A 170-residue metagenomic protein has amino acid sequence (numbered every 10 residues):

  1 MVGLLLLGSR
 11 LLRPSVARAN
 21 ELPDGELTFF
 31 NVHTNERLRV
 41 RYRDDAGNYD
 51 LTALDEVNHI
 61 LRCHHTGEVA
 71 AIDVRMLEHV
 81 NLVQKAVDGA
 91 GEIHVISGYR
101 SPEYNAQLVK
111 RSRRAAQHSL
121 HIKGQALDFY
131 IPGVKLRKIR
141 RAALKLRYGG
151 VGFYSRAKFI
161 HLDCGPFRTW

Functional and structural regions predicted by a protein language model:
M1-A17: N-terminal export signals
V16-C63: Near-N-terminal "mature-domain entry" segment
A19, G25-F30, R41, R114-W170: Catalytic cores and adjacent binding grooves of peptidoglycan-active enzymes
D45-I96: Active-site acidic/histidine clusters and adjacent loop/turn architecture that either coordinate catalytic ions
L77-Q84, N105, L136, R140: Extracytoplasmic/secreted envelope proteins and their assembly/folding machinery, especially bacterial periplasmic
E92-A106: Acidic helix-start/capping segments at beta-turn-to-alpha-helix junctions
P102-Q117: Charged, often glycine-rich, active-site loop that binds/positions anionic groups
